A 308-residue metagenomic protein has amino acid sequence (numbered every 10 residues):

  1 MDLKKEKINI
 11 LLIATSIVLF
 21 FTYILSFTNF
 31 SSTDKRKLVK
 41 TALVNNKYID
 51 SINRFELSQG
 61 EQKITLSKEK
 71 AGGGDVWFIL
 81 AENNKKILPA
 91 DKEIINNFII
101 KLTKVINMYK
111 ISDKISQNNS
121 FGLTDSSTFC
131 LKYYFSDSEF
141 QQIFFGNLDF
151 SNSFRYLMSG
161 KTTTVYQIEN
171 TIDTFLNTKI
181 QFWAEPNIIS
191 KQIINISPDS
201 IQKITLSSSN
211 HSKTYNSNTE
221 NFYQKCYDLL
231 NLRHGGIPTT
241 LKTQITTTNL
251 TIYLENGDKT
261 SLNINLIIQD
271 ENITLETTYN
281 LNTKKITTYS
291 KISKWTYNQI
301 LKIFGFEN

Functional and structural regions predicted by a protein language model:
M1-N308: Secondary-structure "cap/kink" motif recognition
